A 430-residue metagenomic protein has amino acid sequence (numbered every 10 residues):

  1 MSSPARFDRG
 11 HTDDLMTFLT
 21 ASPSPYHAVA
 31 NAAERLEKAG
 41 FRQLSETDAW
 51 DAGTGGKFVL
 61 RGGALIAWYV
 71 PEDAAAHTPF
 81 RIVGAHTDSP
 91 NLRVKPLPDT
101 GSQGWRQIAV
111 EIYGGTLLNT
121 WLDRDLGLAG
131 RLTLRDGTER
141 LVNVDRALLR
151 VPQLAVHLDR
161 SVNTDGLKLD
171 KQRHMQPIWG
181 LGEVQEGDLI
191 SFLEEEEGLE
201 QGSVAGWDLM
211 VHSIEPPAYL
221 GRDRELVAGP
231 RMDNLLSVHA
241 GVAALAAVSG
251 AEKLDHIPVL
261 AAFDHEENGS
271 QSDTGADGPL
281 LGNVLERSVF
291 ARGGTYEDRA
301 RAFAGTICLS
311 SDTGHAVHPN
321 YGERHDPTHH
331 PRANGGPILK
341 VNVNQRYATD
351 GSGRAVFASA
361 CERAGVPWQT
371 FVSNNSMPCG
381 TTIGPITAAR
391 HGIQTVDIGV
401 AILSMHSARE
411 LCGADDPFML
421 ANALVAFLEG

Functional and structural regions predicted by a protein language model:
M1-G430: N-terminal hydrophobic/helix-forming segments and targeting peptides
